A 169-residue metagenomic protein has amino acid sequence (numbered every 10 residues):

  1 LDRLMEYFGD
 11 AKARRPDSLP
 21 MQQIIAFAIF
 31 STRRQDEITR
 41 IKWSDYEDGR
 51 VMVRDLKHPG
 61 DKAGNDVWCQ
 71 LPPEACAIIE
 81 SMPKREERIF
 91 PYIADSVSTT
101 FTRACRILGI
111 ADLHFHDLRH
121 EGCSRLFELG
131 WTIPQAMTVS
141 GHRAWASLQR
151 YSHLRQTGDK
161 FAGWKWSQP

Functional and structural regions predicted by a protein language model:
L1, Q70-A111: Active-site/catalytic core of tyrosine-dependent DNA strand-transfer enzymes
L1-Q35, T39, R119: Basic, Lys/Arg- and aromatic-enriched nucleic-acid-binding interface segment
L4-G9, S31-R33, R40-I78, A146: Conserved tyrosine-mediated DNA breakage-rejoining catalytic core shared by Y-recombinases
L19-Q22, A94-V97, A111-G130: Short basic/aromatic active-site micro-motif
F27-A28, I41, R125-L129, V139 (+1 more regions): Short alpha-helical segment immediately N-terminal to, or the first helix within, an HTH/HTH-like DNA-binding domain
E37-T39, L113-H114, C123, G130-H142: Active-site-proximal segment of tyrosine recombinases
D55-G60, C76, D95, I133 (+1 more regions): Catalytic-site neighborhood detector that most strongly recognizes the C-terminal catalytic loop/helix of tyrosine
L71, F101, C123-L126, A136 (+1 more regions): Hydrophobic, well-ordered secondary-structure elements that form the walls of internal hydrophobic environments
